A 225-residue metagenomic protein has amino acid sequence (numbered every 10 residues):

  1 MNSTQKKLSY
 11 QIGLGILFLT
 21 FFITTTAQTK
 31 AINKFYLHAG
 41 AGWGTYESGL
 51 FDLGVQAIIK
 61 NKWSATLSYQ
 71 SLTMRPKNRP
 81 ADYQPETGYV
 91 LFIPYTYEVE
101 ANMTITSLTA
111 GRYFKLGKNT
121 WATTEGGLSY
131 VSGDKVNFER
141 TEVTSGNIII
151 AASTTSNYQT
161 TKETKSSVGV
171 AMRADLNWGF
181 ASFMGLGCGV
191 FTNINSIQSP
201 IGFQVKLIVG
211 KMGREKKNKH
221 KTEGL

Functional and structural regions predicted by a protein language model:
M1-I32: Bacterial Sec-dependent N-terminal signal peptides
S3-K6, Q11, L37, Q84 (+3 more regions): Compositionally biased, intrinsically disordered low-complexity regions enriched in proline and serine
K6-K7, F21-T26, Q84-F92, T160-K162 (+1 more regions): Intrinsic low-complexity, intrinsically disordered segments enriched in polar/basic residues
T26-T73, K77-R79, I208-K216, L225: Short glycine/proline- and aromatic-enriched beta-strand/turn motifs that initiate or cap beta-hairpins
T29-Y36, Q84-F92, I149-S156, F180-L186: Flexible, solvent-exposed coil segments and beta strand-coil junctions, predominantly the extracellular/periplasmic
G44, A57-I59, E98-L225: Outer-membrane beta-barrel transmembrane domain signature
T73-T109, S132-D134: Surface-exposed acidic loop/strand-edge motifs in secreted or periplasmic proteins that form small linear binding
